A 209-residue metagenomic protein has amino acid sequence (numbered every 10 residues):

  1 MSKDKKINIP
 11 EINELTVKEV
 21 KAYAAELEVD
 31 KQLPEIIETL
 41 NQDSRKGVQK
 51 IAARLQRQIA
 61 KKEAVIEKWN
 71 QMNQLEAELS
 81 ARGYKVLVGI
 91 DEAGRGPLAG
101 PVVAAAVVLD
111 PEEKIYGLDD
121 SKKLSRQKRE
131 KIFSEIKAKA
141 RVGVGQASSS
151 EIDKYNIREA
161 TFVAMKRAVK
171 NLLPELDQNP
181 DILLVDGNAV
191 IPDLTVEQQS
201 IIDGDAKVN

Functional and structural regions predicted by a protein language model:
M1-V88, R95-N209: RNase H-like, Mg2+-dependent phosphodiesterase core, and more generally RNA phosphate-backbone-engaging helix-loop
